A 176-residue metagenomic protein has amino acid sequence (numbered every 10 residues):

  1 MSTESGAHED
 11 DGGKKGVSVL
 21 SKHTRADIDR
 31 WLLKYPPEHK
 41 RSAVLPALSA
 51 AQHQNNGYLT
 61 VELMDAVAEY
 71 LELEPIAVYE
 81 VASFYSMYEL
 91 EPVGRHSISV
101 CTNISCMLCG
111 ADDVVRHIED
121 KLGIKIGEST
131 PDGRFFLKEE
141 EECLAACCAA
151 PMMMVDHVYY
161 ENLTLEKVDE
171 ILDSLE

Functional and structural regions predicted by a protein language model:
S2-E176: Signature of N-terminal electron-transfer/Fe-S-associated modules in redox systems
